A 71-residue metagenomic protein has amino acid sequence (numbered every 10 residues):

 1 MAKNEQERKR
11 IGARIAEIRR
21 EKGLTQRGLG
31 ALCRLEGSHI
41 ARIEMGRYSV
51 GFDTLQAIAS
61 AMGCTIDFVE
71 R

Functional and structural regions predicted by a protein language model:
M1-A16, E21, M45, G63-T65: N-terminal flexible/basic segments that precede or flank functional cores
A13-L32, A57: Short basic helix-loop element that most often maps to the first helix and adjoining turn of HTH DNA-binding modules
G28, H39, F68: Residues in the helix-turn-helix
G30, I43, S60: Alpha-helical and His/Cys-centered functional microenvironments
R34-S49: Recognition helix of helix-turn-helix/homeodomain-like DNA-binding domains that insert into the DNA major groove
D53-F68: DNA major-groove recognition helix of helix-turn-helix/homeodomain DNA-binding modules
